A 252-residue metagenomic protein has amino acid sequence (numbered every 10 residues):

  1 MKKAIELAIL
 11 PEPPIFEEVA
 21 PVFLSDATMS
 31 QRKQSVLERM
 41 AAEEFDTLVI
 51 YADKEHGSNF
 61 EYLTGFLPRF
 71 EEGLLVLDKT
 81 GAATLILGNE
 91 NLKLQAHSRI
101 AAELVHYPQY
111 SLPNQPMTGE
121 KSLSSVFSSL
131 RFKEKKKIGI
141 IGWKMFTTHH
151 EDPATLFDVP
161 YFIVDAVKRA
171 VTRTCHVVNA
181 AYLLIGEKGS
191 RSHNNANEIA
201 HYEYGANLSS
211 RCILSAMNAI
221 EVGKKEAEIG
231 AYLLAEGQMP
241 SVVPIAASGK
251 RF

Functional and structural regions predicted by a protein language model:
K2-E17, N114-S241: Flexible, acidic/His-enriched mid-domain "rim/lid" segments that flank
K2-K121, H150: N-terminal accessory/capping or targeting/presequence segment of soluble
L24-A27, R39-N59, E203-F252: Active-site cores enriched in adjacent His and Asp/Glu residues with nearby glycine-rich loops that coordinate divalent
S25-T28, L87-N89, L156, P160-I163 (+2 more regions): General structural signal for secondary-structure boundaries
I50, L85, L104, I138-I140 (+3 more regions): Generic structural hydrophobic/aromatic packing signal, biased to beta-strands
D53, E90, Q109, W143 (+2 more regions): Residues that form or immediately flank small-molecule/cofactor binding pockets and catalytic motifs
L67-E71, V76-G81, K135-K137, P160-A170 (+1 more regions): Acidic/histidine-enriched ion/cofactor-binding microenvironments in catalytic or ligand-binding pockets
A82, A101, T174-C175, V242: A generic structural signal for alpha->beta connector loops
